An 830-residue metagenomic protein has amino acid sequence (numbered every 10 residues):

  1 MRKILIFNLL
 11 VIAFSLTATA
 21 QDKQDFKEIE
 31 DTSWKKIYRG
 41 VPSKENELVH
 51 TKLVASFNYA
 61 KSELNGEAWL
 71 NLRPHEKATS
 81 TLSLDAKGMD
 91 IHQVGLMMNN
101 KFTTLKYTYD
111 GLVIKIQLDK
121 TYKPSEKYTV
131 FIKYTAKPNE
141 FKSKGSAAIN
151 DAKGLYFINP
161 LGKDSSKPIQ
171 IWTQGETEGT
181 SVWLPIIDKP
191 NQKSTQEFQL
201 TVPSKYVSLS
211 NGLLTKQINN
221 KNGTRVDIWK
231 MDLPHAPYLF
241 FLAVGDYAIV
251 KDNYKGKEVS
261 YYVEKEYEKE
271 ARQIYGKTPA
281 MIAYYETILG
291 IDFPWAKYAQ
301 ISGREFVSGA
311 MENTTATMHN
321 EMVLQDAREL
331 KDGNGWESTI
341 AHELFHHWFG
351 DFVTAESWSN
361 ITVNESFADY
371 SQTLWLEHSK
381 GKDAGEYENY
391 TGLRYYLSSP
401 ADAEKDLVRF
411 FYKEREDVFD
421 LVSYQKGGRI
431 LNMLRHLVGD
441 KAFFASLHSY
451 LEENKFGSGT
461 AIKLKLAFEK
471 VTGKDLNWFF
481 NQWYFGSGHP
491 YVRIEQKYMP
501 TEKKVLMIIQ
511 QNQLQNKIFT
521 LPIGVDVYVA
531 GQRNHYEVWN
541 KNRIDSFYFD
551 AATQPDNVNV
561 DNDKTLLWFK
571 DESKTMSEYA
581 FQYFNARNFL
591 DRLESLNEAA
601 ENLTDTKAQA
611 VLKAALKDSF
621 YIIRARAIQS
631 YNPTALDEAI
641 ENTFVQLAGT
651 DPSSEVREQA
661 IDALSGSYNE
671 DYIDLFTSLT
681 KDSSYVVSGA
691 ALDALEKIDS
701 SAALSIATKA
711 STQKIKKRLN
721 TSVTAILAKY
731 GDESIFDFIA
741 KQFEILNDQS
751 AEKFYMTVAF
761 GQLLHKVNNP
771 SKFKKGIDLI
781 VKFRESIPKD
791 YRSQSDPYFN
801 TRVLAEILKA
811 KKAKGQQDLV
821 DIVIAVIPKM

Functional and structural regions predicted by a protein language model:
M1-D25: Bacterial Sec-dependent N-terminal signal peptides
A20, E28-T32, I91, L112 (+3 more regions): Hydrophobic alpha-helical and helix-loop surface patches within well-folded domains that function as non-catalytic
Q21-F293, L421, H436-V438, N454: Acidic/His-enriched low-complexity segments
V202, F345, N454-N642, Q646-R657 (+2 more regions): Non-catalytic accessory/interaction domains
L566-W568, D591-L603, A614, R624-L636 (+8 more regions): Structural detector for internal amphipathic alpha-helices that build alpha-solenoid repeat scaffolds
E572-Q582, D605-L616, L636-G649, N669-K681 (+4 more regions): Amphipathic alpha-helical scaffolding segments comprising HEAT/armadillo-like alpha-solenoid repeats
F584-F589, L616-I622, G649-E655, T680-V686 (+4 more regions): Short coil turns that connect the paired helices of HEAT/ARM alpha-solenoid repeats
I735-E744, S750-G761, N768-T801, Q816-Q817 (+1 more regions): Extended, charge-rich intrinsically disordered regulatory tails
